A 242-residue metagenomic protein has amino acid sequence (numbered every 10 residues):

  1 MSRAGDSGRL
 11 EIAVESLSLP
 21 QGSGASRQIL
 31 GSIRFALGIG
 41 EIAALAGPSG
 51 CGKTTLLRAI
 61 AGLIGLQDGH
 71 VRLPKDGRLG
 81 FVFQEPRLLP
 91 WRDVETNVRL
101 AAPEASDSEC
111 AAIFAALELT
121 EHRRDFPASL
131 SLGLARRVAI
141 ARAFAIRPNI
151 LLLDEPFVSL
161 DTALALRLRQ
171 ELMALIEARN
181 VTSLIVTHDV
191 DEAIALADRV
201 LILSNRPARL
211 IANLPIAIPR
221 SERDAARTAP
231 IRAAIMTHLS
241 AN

Functional and structural regions predicted by a protein language model:
A46-P48: The feature captures the beta-strand-to-loop junction immediately N-terminal to the Walker
A61: Helix-to-loop junction immediately C-terminal to a conserved catalytic motif
D107-H122, E171-A174: Conserved ABC ATPase "signature" region
F126-L130, L134: Conserved ABC ATPase signature
I140: Hydrophobic anchor residue at the start of the ABC signature
R147: Conserved catalytic motifs of ABC-family nucleotide-binding domains
L151-E155: Catalytic Walker B motif of ABC-type/P-loop ATPase nucleotide-binding domains
